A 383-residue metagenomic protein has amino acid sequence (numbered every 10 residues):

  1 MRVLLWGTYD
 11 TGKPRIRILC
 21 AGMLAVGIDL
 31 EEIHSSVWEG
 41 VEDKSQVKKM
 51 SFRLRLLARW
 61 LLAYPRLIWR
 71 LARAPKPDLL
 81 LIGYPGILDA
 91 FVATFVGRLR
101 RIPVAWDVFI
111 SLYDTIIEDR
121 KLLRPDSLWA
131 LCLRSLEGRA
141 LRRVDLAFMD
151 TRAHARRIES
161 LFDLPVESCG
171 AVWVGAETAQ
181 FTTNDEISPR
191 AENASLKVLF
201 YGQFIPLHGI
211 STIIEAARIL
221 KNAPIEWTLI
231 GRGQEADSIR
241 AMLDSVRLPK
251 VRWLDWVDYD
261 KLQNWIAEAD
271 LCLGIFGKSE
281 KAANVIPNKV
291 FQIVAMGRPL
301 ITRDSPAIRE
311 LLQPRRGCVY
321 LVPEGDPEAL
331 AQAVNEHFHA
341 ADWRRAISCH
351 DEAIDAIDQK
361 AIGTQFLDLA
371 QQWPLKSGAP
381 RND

Functional and structural regions predicted by a protein language model:
K13, L80-I116, V322: An aromatic- and histidine-rich active-site surface loop
P65-W69, F95-L99, S127-A147: Membrane-proximal helix-turn-helix segments that form the acceptor-binding/catalytic region of lipid-linked
A153, G175: Carbohydrate-associated surface elements
R190-R218, T228: Conserved donor-binding/catalytic core segment of Leloir-type glycosyltransferases
S195, D237-N264: Nucleotide-activated donor-binding/catalytic signature segment of Leloir-type glycosyltransferases, i.e., the conserved
H208, D258-W265, C272-V294, T302-E310 (+1 more regions): Nucleotide-sugar-dependent
R315, V319-P327, E336-A341: Conserved acidic donor-binding segment of nucleotide-sugar-dependent glycosyltransferases
E324-G325, H339-Q372: A charged, aromatic-enriched C-terminal amphipathic alpha-helix characteristic of glycosyltransferases across folds
